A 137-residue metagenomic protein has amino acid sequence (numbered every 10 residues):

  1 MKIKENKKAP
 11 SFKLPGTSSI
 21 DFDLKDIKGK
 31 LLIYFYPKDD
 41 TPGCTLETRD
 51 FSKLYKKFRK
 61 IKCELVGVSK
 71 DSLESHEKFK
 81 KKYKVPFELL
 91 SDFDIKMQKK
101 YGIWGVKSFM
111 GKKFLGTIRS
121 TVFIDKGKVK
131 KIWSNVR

Functional and structural regions predicted by a protein language model:
M1-R137: Chalcogenol-based redox active-site neighborhoods
